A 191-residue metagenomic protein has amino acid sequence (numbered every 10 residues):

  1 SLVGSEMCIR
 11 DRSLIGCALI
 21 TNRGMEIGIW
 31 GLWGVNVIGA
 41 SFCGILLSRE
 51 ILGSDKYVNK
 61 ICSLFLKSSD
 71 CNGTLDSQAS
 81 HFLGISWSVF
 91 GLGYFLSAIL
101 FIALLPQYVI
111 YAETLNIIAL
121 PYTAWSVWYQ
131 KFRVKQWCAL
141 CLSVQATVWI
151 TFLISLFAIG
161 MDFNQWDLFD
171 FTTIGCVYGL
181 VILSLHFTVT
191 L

Functional and structural regions predicted by a protein language model:
L2-I9: Short, small-residue-biased leader/transition segments that mark boundaries at the very start of proteins
R10-L191: Membrane-interfacial helix-loop segments of redox and metal-homeostasis proteins, especially TM-loop-TM junctions
